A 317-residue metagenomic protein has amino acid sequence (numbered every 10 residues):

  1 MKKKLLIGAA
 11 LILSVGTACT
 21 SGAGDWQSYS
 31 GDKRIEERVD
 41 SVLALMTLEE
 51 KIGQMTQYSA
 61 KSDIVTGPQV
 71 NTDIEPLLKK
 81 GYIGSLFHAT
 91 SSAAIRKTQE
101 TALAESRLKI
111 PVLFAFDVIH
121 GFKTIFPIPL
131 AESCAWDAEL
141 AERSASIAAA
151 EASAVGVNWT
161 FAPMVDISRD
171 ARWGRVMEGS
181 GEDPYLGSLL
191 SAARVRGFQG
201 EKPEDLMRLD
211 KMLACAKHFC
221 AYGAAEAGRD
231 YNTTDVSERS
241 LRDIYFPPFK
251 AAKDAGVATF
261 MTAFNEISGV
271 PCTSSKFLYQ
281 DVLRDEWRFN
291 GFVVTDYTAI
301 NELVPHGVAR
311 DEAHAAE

Functional and structural regions predicted by a protein language model:
M1-S28: Bacterial Sec-dependent N-terminal signal peptides
C19-E317: Glycoside hydrolase catalytic-domain context in secreted enzymes
